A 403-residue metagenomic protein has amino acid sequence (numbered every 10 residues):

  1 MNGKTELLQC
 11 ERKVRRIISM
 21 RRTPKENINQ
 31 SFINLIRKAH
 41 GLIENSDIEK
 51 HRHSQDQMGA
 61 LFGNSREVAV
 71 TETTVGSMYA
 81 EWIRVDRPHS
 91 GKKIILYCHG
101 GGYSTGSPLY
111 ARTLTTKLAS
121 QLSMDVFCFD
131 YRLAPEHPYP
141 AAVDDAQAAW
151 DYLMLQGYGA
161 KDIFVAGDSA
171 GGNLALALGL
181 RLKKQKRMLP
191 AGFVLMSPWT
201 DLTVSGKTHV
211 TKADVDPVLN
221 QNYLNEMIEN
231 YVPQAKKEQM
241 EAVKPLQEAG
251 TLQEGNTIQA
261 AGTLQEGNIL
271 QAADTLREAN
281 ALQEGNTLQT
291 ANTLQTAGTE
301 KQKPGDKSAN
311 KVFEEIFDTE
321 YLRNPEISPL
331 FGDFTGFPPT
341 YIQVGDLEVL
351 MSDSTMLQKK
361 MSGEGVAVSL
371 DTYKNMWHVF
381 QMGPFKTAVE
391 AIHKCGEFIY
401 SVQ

Functional and structural regions predicted by a protein language model:
M1-P88, K237-L246, K301-K307, D318 (+3 more regions): A glycine/proline-hinged amphipathic helix-loop "lid/cap" segment that gates access to hydrophobic ligand pockets
D47, A177-Q259, E278, E284-N286 (+1 more regions): Alpha/beta hydrolase fold serine-hydrolase catalytic domain that processes acyl esters and thioesters
K92-G100: Short beta-strand element of the alpha/beta-hydrolase
H99-S104, L347: Active-site glycine-rich loops that stabilize anionic/oxyanionic intermediates across multiple enzyme folds
G102, Y131-P138, T200, W377: Alpha/beta-hydrolase active-site loop signature
S107-P108, C128-D162, F385-E390: Catalytic nucleophile-loop/oxyanion-hole region of alpha/beta-hydrolase and closely related hydrolase-like folds
L109-F127: Short amphipathic alpha-helix adjacent to the substrate-entry channel of hydrolases
G167, G171, A175: Gly/Ala-rich beta-loop-alpha elbow adjacent to hydrolase catalytic centers
